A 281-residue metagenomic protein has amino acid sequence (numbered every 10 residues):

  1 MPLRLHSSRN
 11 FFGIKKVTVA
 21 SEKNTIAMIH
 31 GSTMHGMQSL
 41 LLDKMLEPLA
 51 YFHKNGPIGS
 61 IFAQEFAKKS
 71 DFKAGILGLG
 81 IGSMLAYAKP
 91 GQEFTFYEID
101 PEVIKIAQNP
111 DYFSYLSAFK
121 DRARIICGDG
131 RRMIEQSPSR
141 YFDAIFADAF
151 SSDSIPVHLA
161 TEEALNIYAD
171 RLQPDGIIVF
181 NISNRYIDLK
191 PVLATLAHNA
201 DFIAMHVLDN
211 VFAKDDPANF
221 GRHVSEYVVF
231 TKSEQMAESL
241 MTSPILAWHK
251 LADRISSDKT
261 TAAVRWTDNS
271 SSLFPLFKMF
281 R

Functional and structural regions predicted by a protein language model:
M1-R124, G130-I134, I155, I187-A200 (+5 more regions): Class I S-adenosylmethionine
A74-G75, I145, I178: Receiver (REC) domain switch-region micro-motif
L79, A149, I182: Glycine-rich, N-terminal phosphate-binding loop of Rossmann-like dinucleotide-binding domains
E135-F146: A short acidic, Gly/Pro-enriched loop at the edge of an enzyme's catalytic core that lines a small-molecule cofactor
S151-S152, S183-I187: Short "lid" loop at the C-terminus of a central beta-strand within the Rossmann-like core of SAM-dependent
S152-A160: Glycine/threonine-rich flexible loop motifs
A160-P174: A short glycine-rich, Lys/Arg-flanked "PGG" loop and its adjoining helix->strand segment in the class I
D175-I182: Conserved beta-strand signature within the Rossmann-like core of class I S-adenosyl-L-methionine
